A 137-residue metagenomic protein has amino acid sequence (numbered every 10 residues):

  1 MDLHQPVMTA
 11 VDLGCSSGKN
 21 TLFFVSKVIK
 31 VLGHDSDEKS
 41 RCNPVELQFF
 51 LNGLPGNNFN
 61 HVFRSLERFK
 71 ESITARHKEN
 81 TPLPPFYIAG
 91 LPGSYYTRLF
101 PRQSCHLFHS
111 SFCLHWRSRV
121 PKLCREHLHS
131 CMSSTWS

Functional and structural regions predicted by a protein language model:
M1-Q103, W116-T135: N-terminal charged/capping segments associated with class I S-adenosyl-L-methionine
H109: A conserved beta-strand element that flanks and buttresses the S-adenosyl-L-methionine
F112-C113: Short catalytic micro-motifs in class I SAM-dependent methyltransferases
